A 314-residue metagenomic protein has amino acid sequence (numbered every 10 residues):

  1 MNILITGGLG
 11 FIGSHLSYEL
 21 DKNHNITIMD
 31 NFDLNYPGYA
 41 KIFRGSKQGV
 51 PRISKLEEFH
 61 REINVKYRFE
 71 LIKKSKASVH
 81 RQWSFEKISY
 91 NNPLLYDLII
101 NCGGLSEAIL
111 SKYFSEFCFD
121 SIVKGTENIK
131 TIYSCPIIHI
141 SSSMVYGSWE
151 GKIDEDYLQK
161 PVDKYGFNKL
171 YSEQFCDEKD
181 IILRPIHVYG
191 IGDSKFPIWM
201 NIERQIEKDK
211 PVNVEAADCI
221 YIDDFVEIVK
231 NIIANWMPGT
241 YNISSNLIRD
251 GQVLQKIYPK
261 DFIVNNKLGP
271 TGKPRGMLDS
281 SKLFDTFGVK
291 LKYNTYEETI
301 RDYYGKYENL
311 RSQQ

Functional and structural regions predicted by a protein language model:
M1-L95: N-terminal Rossmann/SDR dinucleotide-binding element
K76-S121: NAD(P)H-binding glycine-rich loop region in Rossmannoid oxidoreductase-like domains and their noncatalytic homologs
N101, E127-K164, I181: Conserved Rossmann-fold NAD(P)-dependent oxidoreductase catalytic core, especially the SDR/UDP-sugar
Y113-N128, Q159, D163, F167-L170 (+1 more regions): Glycine-rich NAD(P)-binding loop of the Rossmann-fold in SDR/ketoreductase-type enzymes
G151, V162, Q174-D224, I257: NAD(P)-dependent short-chain dehydrogenase/reductase
V188-G192, P211-I220, Y241-R249, Y258 (+2 more regions): Glycine-rich Rossmann NAD(P)(H)-binding loop
I228-P274, D279-S280: Mid/C-terminal beta-alpha module of Rossmann-like enzyme folds, strongest in SDR-family dehydrogenases/epimerases
N294-Q314: Amphipathic terminal alpha-helices
